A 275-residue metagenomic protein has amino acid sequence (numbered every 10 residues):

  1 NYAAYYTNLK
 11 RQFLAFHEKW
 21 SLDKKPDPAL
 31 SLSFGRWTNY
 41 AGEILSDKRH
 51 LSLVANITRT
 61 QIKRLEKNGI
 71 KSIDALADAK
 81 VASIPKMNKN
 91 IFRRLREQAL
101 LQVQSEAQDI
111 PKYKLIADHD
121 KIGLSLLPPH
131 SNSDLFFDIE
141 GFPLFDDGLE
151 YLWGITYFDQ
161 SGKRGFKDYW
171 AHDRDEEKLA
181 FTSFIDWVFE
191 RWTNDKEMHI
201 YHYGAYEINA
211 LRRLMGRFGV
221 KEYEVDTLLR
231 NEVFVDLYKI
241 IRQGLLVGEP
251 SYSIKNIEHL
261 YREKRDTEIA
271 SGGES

Functional and structural regions predicted by a protein language model:
N1-K19, Y157-D159, F166-S275: Conserved DEDDh/DEDDy metal-dependent 3′-5′ exonuclease domain
N1-P28, R36-Y40, S46-S52: Accessory nucleic-acid engagement/destabilization modules that flank
F13-K24, Q61, S72, S83 (+8 more regions): Short secondary-structure junctions and interdomain/linker hinges
E18-D23, S33-R36, F136-F142, R212-G216 (+1 more regions): Short, mixed-charge, low-aromatic patches
K24-L32, A270-E274: Short, surface-exposed recognition loops or helix-turn segments adjacent to catalytic cores
K25, N39-L45, H50, T58-R64 (+7 more regions): Short, flexible coil/linker segments at or flanking structured domains
A29-Y157, G165-F166, E177: C-terminal extensions
